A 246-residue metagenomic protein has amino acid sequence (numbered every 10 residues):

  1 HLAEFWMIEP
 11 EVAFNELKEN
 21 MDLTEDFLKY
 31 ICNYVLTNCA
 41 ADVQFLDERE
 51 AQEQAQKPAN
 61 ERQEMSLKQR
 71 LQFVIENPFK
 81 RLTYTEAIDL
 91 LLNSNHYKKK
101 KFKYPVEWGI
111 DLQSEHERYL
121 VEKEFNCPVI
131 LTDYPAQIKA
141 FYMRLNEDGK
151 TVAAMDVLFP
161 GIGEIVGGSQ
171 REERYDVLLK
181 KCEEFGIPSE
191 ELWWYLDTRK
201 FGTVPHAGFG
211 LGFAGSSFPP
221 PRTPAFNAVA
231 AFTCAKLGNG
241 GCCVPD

Functional and structural regions predicted by a protein language model:
H1-D246: Class II aminoacyl-tRNA synthetase catalytic cores and aaRS-like
